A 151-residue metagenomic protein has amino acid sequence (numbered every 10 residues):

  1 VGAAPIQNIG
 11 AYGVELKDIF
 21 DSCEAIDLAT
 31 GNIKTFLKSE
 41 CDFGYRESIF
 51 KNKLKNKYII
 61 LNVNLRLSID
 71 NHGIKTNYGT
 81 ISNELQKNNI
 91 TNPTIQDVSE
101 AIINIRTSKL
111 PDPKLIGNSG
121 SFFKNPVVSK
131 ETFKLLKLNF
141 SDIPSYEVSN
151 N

Functional and structural regions predicted by a protein language model:
V1-E24: A gly/ser-rich beta-alpha-beta helix-loop segment of oxidoreductase catalytic cores
I6-N8, A25-I26, R66-S68, K124: Short beta-strand-to-turn element immediately C-terminal to the catalytic PLP-Schiff-base lysine in fold type I
F20-S39: Nucleotide and nucleotide-moiety/phosphate-recognizing core
I33-N151: Phosphate/pyrophosphate- and phosphate-bearing ligand-binding catalytic cores of soluble enzymes
